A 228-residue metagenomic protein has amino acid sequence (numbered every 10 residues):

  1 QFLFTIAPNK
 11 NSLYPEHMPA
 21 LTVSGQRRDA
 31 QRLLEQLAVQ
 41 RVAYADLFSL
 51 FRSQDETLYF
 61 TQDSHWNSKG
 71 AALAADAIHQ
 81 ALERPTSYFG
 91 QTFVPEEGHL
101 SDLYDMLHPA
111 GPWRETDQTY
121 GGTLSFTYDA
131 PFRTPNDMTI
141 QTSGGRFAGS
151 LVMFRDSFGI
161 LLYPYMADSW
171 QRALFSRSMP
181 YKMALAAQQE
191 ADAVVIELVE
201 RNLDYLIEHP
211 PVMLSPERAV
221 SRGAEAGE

Functional and structural regions predicted by a protein language model:
Q1-E228: Extracellular glycan-modifying ectodomains
